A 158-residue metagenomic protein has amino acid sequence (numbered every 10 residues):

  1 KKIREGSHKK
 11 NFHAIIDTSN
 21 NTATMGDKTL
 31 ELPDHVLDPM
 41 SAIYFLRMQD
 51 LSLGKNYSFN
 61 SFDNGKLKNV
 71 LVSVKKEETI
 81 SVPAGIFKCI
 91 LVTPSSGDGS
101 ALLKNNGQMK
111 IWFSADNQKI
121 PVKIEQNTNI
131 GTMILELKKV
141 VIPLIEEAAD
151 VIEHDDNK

Functional and structural regions predicted by a protein language model:
K1-I16, L51-K158: Acidic, serine/threonine-rich low-complexity disordered tracts
K1-S52: Contiguous hydrophobic, core-forming segments of folded domains
